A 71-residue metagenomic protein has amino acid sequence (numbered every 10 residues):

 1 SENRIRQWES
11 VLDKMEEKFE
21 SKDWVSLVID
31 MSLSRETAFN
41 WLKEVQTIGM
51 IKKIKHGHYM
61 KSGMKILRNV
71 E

Functional and structural regions predicted by a protein language model:
S1-L12: Short alpha-helical segments that sit at the start of domains
R4, E16, S34: Residue-level marker of regulatory loop/turn positions in helix-turn-helix DNA-binding domains and in histidine
M15-I29: Short acidic, hydrophobic short linear motifs in intrinsically disordered regions
K18, M31, V45-I48: Hydrophobic alpha-helical segments
K22-V25, K43, G57: Residues within the helices of the helix-turn-helix
S32-E44: Short amphipathic alpha-helical interaction segments
Q46-H56: A short, conserved structural fragment
H56-E71: Short, cationic-aromatic polyanion-contact patches
